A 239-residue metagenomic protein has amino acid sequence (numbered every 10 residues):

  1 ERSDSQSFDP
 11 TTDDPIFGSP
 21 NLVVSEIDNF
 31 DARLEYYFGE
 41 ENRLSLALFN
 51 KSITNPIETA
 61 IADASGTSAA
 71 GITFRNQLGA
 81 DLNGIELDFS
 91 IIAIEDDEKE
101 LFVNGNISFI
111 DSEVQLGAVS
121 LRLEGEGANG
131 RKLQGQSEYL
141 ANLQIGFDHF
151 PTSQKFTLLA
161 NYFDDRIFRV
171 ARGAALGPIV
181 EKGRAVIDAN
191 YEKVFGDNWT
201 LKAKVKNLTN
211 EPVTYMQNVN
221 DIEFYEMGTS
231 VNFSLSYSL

Functional and structural regions predicted by a protein language model:
E1-F30, L48-R75, A118, N161-A174 (+2 more regions): Surface-exposed extracellular loop regions of Gram-negative outer-membrane beta-barrel proteins, predominantly
T11, R33, Y37, D88-S90 (+3 more regions): Intrinsically disordered, low-complexity regions of eukaryotic proteins
L22-R43, F49, L78-N83, I94 (+1 more regions): Outer-membrane beta-barrel transmembrane strands
D28-F30, L101-F102, N129-L239: Conserved C-terminal beta-signal and adjacent last beta-strands/turns of outer-membrane beta-barrel proteins
F49-S52, A69-V170, T209: Gram-negative outer-membrane beta-barrel transporters
